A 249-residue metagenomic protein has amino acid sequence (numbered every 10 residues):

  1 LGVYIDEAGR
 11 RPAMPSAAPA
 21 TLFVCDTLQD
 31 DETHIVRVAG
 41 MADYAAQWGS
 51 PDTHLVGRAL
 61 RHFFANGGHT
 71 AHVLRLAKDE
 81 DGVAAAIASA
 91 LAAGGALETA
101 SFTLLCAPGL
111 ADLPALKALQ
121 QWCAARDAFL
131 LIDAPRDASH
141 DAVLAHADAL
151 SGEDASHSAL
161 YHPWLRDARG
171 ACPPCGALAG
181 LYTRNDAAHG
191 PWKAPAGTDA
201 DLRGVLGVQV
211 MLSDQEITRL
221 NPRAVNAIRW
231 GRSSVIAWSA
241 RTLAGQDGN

Functional and structural regions predicted by a protein language model:
L1-N249: A glycine- and small-residue-enriched flexible loop/hinge signal that marks low-structured segments
